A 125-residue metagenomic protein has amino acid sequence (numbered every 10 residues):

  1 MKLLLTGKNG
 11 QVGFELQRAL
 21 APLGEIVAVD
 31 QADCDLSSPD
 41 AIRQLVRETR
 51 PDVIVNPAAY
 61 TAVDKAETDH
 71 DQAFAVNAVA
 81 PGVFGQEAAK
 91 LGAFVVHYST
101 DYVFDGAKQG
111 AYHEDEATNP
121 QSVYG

Functional and structural regions predicted by a protein language model:
K2, E25, R50-D52, F94: Structural signature of beta-strand start/N-cap positions in the alpha/beta core of ABC transporter nucleotide-binding
K2-P22: N-terminal Rossmann NAD(P)H-binding glycine-rich loop of SDR-like oxidoreductase domains
T6, V29, I54-A58, V95-T100 (+1 more regions): SDR active-site strand-loop-helix element
R18-L20, I42-Q44, T68-D71, Q109-H113: Short, glycine/charged-enriched secondary-structure capping and boundary segments
A21-Q44: Adenosine-cofactor binding site in Rossmann-like domains, unifying the SAM/SAH pocket of S-adenosylmethionine-dependent
P39-V76: NAD(P)H-binding glycine-rich loop region in Rossmannoid oxidoreductase-like domains and their noncatalytic homologs
I54, T68-V96: NAD(P)-cofactor binding segment of oxidoreductase domains
V63, T68, D101-S122: Active-site "gating" loop of Rossmann-like NAD(P)-dependent oxidoreductase/epimerase domains
